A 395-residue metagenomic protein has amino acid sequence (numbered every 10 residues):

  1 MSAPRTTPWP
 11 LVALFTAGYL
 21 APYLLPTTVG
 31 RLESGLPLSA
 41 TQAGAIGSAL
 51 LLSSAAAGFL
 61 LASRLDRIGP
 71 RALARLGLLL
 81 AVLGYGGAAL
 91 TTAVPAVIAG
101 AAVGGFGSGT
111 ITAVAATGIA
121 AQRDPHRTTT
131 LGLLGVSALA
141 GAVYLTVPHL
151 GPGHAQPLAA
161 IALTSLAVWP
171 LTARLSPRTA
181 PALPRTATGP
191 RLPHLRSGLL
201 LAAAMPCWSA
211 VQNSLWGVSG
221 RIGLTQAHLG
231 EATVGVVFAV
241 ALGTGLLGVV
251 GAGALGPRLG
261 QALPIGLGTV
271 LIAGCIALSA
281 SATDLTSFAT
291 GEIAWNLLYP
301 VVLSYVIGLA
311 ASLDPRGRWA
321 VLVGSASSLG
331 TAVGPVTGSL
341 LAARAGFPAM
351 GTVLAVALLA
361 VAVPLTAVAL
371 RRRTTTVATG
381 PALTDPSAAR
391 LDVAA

Functional and structural regions predicted by a protein language model:
F15, S312-A357: A late C-terminal transmembrane helix in Major Facilitator Superfamily
A56-A72, A120, L247-Q261, A342-A343: Helix-to-loop junctions at the C-terminal end of transmembrane segments in multipass secondary transporters
A56-V94: Conserved MFS/SLC helix-loop-helix module at the cytosolic interface between two early adjacent transmembrane helices
A72-G87, L263-L278, T352-A355: Structural signature of the two symmetry-related core transmembrane helices
G100-G135: Cytoplasmic helix-loop-helix junction between adjacent transmembrane helices in 12-TM secondary transporters
G109-R123, P300-P315: Intracellular juxtamembrane helix-capping segments at the cytosolic ends of symmetry-related transmembrane helices
Q122-H126, T130-P177: Helix-loop-helix hairpin linking two adjacent transmembrane segments in secondary transporters
L259-V306: C-terminal transmembrane helical hairpin of 12-TM major facilitator-type secondary transporters
